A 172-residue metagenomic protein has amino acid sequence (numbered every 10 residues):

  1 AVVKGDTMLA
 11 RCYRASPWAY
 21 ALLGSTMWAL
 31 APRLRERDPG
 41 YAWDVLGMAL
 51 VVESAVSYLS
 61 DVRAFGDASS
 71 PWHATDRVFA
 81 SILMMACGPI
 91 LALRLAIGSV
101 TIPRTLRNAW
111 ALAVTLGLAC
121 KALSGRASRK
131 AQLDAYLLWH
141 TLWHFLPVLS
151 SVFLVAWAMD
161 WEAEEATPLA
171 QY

Functional and structural regions predicted by a protein language model:
A1-Y172: Multi-pass alpha-helical transmembrane bundles in non-GPCR membrane proteins that perform intramembrane catalysis
